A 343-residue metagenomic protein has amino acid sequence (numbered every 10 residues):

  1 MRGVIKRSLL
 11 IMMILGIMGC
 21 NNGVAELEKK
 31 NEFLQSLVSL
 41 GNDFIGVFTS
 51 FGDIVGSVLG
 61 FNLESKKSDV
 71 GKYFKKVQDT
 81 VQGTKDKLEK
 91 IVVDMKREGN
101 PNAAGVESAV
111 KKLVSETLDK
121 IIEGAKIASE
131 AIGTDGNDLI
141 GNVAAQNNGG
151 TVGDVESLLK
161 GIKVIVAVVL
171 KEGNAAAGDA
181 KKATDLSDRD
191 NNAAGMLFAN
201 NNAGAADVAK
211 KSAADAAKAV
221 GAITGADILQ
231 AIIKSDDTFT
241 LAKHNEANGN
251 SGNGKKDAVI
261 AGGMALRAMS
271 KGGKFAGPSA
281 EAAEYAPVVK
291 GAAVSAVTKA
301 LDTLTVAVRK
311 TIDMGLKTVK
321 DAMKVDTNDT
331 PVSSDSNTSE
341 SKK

Functional and structural regions predicted by a protein language model:
M1-G16: Sec-dependent bacterial lipoprotein signal peptides
M1-R2, A25-E32, E340: Cytosol-facing boundaries of transmembrane alpha helices in integral membrane proteins
I17-V24: N-terminal Sec signal peptide cleavage junction
N21, A226-K343: A cross-kingdom marker for long, charged
E26-D138: N-terminal Sec/ER secretory leader and immediately downstream segment of secreted/extracellular precursors
S57-S68, K72-K75, D79, V93 (+11 more regions): Surface-exposed, polar/charged faces of alpha-helical domains in mature secreted/periplasmic/lumenal proteins
K111, S115-E284: Extended amphipathic alpha-helical interaction segments
